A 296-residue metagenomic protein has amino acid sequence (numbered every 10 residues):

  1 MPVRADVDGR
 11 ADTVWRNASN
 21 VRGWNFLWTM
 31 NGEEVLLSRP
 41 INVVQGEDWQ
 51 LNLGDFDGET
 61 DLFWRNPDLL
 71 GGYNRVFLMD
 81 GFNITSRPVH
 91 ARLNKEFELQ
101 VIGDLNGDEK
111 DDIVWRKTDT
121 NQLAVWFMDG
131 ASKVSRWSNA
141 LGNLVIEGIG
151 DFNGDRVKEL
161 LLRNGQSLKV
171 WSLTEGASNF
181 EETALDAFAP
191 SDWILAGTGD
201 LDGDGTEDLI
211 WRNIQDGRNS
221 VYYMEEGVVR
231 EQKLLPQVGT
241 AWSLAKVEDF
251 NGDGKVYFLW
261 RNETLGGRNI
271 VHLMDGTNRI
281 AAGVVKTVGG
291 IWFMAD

Functional and structural regions predicted by a protein language model:
M1-D296: Trp/Gly-enriched beta-strand/coil motifs that build multi-repeat beta-propeller-like domains and related W-rich binding
